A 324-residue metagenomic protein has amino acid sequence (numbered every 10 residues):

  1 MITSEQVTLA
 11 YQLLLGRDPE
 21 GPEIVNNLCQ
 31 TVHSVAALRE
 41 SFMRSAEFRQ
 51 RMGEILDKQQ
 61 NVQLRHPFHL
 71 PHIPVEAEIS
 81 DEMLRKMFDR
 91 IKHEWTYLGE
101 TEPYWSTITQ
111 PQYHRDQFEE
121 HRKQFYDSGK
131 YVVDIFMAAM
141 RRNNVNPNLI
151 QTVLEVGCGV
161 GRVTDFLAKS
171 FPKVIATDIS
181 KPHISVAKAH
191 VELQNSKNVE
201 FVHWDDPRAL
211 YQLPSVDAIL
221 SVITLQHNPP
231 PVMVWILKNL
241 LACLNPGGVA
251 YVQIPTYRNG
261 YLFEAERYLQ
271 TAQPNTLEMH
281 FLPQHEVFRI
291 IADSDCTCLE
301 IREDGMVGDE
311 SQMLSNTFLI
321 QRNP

Functional and structural regions predicted by a protein language model:
M1-N61: Composition-driven recognition of low-complexity segments enriched in small/aliphatic/hydroxylated residues
L13-P19, T177, P214, Q226 (+1 more regions): Helix-turn-helix-type domain boundary/helix-start signal
N61-I150, L154-F171, I175-Y211, N228-W235 (+2 more regions): Class I (Rossmann-like) S-adenosyl-L-methionine-dependent methyltransferase catalytic domain, capturing the SAM-binding
Y211-I219: A short acidic, Gly/Pro-enriched loop at the edge of an enzyme's catalytic core that lines a small-molecule cofactor
A218-P231: A short SAM/SAH-binding and catalytic strip from SAM-dependent methyltransferases
